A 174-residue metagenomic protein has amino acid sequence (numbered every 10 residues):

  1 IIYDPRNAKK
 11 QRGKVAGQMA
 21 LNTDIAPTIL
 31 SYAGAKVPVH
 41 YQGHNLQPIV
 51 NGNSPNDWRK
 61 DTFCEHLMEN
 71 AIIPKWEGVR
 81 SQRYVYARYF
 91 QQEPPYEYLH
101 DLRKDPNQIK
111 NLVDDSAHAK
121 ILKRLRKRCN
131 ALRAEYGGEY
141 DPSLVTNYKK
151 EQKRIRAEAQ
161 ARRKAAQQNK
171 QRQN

Functional and structural regions predicted by a protein language model:
I1-I2, A20: Short glycine- and hydrophobic/aromatic-rich loop-to-beta-strand nucleating segment in the catalytic cores
I2, R88-Q91, G138-P142: Short secondary-structure transition/capping segments
Y3-P5, H66, D115: Small disulfide-bonded, cysteine-rich extracellular recognition modules and tandem repeats
N7-K14, T23-A26, S31-Y98, L102 (+5 more regions): C-terminal cap/loop subdomain of S1 sulfatases and analogous C-terminal strand-loop tails that border
I25, L112-N174: Long, internal low-complexity/basic segments
